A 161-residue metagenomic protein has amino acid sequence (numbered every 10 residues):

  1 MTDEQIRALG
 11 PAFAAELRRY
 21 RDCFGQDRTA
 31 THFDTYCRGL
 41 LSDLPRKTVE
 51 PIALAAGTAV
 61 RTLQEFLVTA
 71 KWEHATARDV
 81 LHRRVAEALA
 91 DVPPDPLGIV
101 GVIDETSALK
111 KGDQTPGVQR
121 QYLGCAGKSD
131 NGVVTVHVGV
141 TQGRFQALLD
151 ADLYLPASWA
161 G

Functional and structural regions predicted by a protein language model:
T2-G161: Conserved, well-structured functional cores that handle cations and Mg-NTP chemistry
